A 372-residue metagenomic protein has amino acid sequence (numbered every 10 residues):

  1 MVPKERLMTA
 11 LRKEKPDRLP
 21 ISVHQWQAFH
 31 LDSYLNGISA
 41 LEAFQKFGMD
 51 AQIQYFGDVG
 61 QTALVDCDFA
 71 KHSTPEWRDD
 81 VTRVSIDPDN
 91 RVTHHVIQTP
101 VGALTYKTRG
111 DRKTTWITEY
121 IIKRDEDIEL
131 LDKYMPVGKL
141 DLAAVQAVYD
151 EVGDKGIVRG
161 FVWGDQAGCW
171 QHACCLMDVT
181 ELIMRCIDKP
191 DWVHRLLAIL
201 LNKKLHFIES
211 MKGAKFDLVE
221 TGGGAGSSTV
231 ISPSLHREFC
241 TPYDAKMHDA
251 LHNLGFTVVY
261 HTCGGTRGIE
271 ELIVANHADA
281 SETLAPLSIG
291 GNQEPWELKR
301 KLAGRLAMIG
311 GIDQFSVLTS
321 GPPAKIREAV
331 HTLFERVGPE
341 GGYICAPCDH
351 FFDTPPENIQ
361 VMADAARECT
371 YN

Functional and structural regions predicted by a protein language model:
M1-S33, Q98, D127-N372: Active-site loop segments of alpha/beta catalytic cores
K15, G48-Q52, D89-R91, P100-V101: Short, solvent-exposed loop/edge-beta patches enriched in aromatic
Q25-W26, G57-V59, V96-A103: Short, flexible beta-strand-to-coil junctions
D32-E76: Segments that shape or occlude catalytic/ligand-binding pockets
A40, D89-T93, A144: Generic hydrophobic, aliphatic-rich segments that mediate packing or membrane embedding
K46, G57, D111, T319-S320: N-terminal low-complexity, intrinsically disordered patches enriched in charged
G57-T82, H94, F161-W170: Short, glycine/charge-rich beta-strand/loop segments that flank catalytic centers and engage negatively charged groups
F69-P136, K155: A contiguous, low-structure linker/loop signature
